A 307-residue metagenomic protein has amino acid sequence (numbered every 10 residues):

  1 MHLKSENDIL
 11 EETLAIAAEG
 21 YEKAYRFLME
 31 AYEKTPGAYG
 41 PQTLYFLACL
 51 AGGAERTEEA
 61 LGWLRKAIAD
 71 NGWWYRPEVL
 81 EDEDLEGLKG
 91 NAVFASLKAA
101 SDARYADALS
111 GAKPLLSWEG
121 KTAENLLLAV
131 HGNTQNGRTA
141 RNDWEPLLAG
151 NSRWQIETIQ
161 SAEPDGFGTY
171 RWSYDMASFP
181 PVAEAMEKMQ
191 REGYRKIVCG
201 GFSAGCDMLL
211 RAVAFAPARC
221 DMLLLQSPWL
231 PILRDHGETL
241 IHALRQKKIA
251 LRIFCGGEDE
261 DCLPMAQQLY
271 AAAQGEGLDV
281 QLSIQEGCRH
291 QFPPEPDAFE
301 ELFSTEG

Functional and structural regions predicted by a protein language model:
E11-E12, L47: Structural register within alpha-helical repeat arrays
S110-E124: Short beta-strand-to-loop junctions in surface cap/lid or active-site-entrance loops
N125-R191: Serine-hydrolase catalytic machinery in alpha/beta-hydrolase-like enzymes
C199-G201, Q226: Short beta-strand immediately N-terminal to the catalytic nucleophile in serine-hydrolase-like folds
G201-L209: Gly/Ala-rich beta-loop-alpha elbow adjacent to hydrolase catalytic centers
A218-P231: A conserved short beta-strand
L230-E306: The feature captures the conserved acid-bearing segment of alpha/beta-hydrolase catalytic domains
